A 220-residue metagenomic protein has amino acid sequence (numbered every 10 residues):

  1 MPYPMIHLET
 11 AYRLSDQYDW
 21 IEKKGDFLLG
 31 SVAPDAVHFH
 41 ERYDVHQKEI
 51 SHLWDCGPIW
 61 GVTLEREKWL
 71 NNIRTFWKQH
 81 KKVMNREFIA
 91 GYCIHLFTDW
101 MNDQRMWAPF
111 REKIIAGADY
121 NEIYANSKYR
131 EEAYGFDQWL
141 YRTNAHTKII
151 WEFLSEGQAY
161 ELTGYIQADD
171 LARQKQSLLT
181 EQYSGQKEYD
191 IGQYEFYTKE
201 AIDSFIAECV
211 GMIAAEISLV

Functional and structural regions predicted by a protein language model:
M1-V220: N-terminal leader/auxiliary helical segments
